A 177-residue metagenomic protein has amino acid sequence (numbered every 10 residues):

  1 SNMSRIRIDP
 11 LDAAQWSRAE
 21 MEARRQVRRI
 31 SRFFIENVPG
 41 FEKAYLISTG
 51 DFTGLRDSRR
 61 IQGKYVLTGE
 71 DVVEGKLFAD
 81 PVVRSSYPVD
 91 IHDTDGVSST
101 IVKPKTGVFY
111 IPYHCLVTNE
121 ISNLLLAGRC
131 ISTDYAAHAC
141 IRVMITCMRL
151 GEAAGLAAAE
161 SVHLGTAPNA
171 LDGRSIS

Functional and structural regions predicted by a protein language model:
S1-S177: Flavin (FAD/FMN)-binding glycine-rich loop and adjacent Rossmann-like elements that form
